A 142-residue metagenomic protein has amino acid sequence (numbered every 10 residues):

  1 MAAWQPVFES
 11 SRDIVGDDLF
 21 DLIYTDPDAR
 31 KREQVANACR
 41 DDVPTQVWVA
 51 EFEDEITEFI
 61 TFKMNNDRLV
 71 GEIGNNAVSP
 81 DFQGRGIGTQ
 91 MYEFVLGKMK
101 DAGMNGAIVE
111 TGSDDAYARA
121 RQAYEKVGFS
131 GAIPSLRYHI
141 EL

Functional and structural regions predicted by a protein language model:
A2-G74, S79, Y92-E93, K98 (+1 more regions): Acetyl-CoA-dependent GNAT
V70, G106-I108: Structural preference for beta-strand elements that scaffold enzyme active sites
V78, G84-G97, Q122, K126: Conserved acetyl-CoA-binding loop-helix of GNAT-fold acetyltransferases
Q83, I108-A120, H139-L142: Conserved beta-strand-loop-alpha-helix junction that forms the acyl-donor binding cleft
T89, D101, N105, S113-P134: Conserved active-site alpha-helix within GNAT-family acetyltransferase domains
